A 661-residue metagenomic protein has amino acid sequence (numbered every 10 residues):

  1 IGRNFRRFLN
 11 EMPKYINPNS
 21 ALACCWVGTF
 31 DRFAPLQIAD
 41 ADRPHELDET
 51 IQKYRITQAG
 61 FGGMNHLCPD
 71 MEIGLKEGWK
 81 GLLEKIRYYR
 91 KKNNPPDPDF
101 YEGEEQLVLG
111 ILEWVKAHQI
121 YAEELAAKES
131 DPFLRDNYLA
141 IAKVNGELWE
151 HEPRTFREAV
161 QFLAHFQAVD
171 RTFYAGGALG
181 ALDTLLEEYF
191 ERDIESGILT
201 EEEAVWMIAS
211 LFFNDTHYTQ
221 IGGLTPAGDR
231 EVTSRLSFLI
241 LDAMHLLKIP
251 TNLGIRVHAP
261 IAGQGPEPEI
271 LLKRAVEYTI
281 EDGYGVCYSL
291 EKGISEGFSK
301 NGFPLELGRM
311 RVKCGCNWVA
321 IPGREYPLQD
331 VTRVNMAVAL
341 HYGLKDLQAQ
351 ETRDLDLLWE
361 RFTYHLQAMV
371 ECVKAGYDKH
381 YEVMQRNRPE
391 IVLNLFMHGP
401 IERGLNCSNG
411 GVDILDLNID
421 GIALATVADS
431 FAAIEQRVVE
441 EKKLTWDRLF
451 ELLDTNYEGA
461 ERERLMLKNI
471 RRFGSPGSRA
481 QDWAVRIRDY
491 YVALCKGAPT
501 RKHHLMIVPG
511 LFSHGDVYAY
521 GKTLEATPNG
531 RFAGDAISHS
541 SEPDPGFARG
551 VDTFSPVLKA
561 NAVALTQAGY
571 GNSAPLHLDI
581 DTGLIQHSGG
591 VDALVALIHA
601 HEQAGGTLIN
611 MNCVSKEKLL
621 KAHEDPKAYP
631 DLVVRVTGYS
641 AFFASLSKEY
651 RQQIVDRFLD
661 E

Functional and structural regions predicted by a protein language model:
I1-E104, F133-A140, V144-L148, T155-E661: Conserved catalytic cores of very large enzyme subunits
E102-E113, A117: Extended non-globular scaffold/tether segments
L112, Q119, E123-A126, R135 (+2 more regions): Heptad-repeat amphipathic alpha-helical coiled-coil interaction surface used for oligomerization/assembly
H118-E123, D183, E187: Extended amphipathic alpha-helical scaffold segments
